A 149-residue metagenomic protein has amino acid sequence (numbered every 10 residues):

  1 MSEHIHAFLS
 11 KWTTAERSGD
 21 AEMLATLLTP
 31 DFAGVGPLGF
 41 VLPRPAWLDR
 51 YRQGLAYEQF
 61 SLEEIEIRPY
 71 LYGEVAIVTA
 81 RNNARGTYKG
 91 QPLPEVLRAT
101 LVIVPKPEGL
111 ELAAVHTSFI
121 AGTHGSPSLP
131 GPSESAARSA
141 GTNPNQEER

Functional and structural regions predicted by a protein language model:
M1-T26, A33-R149: A beta-strand edge to alpha-helix "cap/lid" segment located at domain peripheries
